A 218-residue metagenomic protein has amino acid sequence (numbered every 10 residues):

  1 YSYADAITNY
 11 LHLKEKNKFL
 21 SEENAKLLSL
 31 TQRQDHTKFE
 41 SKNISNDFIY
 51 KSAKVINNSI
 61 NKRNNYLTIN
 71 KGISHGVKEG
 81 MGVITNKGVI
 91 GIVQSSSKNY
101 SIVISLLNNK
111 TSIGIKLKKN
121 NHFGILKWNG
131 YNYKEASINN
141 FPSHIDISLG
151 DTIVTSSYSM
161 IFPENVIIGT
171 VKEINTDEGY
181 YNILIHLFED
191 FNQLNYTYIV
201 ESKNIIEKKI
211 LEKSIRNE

Functional and structural regions predicted by a protein language model:
Y1-S74, K78-E218: Extracytoplasmic/periplasmic terminal helices and flexible tails
